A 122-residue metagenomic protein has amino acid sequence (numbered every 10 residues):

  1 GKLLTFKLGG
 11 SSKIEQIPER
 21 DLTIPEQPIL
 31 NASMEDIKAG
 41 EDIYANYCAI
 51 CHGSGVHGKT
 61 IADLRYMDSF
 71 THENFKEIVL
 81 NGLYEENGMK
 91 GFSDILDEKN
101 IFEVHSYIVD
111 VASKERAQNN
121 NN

Functional and structural regions predicted by a protein language model:
G1-D21: Blade-level signature of beta-propeller repeat domains, shared across WD40, Kelch, NHL, RCC1 and BNR/Asp-box propellers
E15-P18, T60, M89, R116-N121: Short, solvent-exposed loop/turn and secondary-structure capping segments
R20-I43, Q118-N122: Electrostatic cytochrome c docking/interface patches
N31, S69, I95-L96: Short, conserved sequence motifs enriched in acidic/basic residues, glycine, and aromatics that mark functional "hot
D36, T71, F75, N100-I101: Stable alpha-helical elements in mature extracytoplasmic
G40-S54, F75, V79, M89 (+1 more regions): The canonical Cys-X-X-Cys-His
G53-E85: Gly/Gly-Pro-rich "capping" loops immediately C-terminal to redox-active cysteine motifs in periplasmic/lumenal
S93-N122: C-terminal capping alpha-helices of c-type cytochrome domains
